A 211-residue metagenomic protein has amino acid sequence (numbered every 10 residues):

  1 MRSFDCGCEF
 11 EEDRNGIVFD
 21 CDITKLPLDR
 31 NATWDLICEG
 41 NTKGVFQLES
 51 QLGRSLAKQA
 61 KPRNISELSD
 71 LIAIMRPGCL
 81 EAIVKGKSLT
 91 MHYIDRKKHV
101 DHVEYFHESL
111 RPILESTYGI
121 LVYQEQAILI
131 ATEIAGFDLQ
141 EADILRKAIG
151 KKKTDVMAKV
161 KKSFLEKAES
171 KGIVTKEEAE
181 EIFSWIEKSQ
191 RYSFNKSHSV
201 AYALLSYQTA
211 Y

Functional and structural regions predicted by a protein language model:
M1-F194, A201-A210: Mg2+-dependent phosphoryl-transfer active-site scaffold
